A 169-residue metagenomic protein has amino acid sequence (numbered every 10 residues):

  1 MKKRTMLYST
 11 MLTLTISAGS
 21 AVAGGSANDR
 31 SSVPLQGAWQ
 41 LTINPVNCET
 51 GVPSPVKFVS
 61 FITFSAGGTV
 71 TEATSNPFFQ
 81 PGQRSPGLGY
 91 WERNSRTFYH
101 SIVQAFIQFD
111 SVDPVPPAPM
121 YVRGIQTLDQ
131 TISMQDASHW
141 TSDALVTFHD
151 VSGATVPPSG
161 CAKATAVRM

Functional and structural regions predicted by a protein language model:
M1-S9: Bacterial N-terminal signal peptides that target proteins for export
S9-S17: Bacterial N-terminal signal peptides
A21-A27: Boundary at the C-terminal end of the N-terminal hydrophobic targeting segment
R30-Q36, T63-G67, E92-H100, Q130-T141 (+1 more regions): A short, structured loop/turn motif at beta-sheet edges
S32-G51, G87-G89: Tryptophan-anchored aromatic micro-motifs
G51-F98, A105-F109, A137-H139: N-terminal glycine/threonine-rich, aromatic-flanked beta-hairpin/loop signature
H100-S138: Acidic, glycine-rich flexible loop segments
D143-M169: Edge beta-strand at a domain terminus
